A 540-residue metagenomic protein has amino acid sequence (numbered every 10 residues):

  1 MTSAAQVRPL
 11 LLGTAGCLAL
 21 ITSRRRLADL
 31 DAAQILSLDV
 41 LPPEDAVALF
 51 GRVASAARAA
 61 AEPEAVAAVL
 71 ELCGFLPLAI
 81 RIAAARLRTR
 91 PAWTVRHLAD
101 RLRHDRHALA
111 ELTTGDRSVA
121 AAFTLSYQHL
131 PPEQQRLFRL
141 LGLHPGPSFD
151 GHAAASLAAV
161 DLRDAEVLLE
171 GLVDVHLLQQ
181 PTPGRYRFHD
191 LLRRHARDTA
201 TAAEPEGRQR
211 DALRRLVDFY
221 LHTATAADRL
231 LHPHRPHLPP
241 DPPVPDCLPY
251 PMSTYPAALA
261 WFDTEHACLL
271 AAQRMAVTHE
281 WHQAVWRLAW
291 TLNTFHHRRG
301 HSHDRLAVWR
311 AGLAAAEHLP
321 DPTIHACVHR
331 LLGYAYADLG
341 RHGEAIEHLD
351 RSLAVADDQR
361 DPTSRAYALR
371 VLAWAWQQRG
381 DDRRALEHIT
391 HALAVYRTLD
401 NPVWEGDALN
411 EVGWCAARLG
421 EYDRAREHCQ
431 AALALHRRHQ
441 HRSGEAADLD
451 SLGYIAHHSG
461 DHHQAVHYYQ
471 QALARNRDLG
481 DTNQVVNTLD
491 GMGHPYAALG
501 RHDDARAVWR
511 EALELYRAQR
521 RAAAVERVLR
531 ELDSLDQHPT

Functional and structural regions predicted by a protein language model:
M1-H297, R310-L313: Aliphatic-rich helical/repeat scaffold segments used for oligomerization and domain docking
R81, E166, R210, R214 (+12 more regions): Conserved positions within tetratricopeptide repeat
Y220, H234, T482, A518-L529: Acidic, Ser/Thr-rich low-complexity linear motifs
A267-C268, R274, W286-R299, A307 (+2 more regions): Non-membrane alpha-helical segments in proteins
R274-H279, A314-I324, A356-P362, R397-P402 (+2 more regions): Flexible helix-coil transition and linker loops at the boundaries of alpha-helical arrays
H279, Q283, G300-H303, T323 (+8 more regions): Residue signature of alpha-solenoid helical repeat architecture, marking inter-repeat boundaries and helix-start
H325-Y336, H342, H348, V355 (+13 more regions): TPR/Sel1-like alpha-solenoid repeat signature
